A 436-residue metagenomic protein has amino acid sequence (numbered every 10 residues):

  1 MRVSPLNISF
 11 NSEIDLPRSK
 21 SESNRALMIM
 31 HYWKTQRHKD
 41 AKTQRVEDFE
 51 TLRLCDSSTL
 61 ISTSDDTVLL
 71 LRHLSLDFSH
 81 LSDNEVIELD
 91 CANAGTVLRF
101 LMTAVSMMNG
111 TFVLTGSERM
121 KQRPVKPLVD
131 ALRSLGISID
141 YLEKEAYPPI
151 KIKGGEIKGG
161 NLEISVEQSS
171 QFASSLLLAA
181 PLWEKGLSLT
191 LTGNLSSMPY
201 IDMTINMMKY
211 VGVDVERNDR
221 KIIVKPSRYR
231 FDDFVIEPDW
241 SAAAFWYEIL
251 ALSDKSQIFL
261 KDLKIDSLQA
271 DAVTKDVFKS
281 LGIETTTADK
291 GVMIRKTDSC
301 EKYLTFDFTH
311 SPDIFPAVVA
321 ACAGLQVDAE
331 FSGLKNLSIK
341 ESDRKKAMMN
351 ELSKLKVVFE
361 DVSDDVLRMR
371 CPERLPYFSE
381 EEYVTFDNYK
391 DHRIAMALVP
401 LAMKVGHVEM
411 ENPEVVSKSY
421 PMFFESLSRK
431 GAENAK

Functional and structural regions predicted by a protein language model:
M1-R37, T43-A435: Short, structured segments at the rim of ligand-binding sites
